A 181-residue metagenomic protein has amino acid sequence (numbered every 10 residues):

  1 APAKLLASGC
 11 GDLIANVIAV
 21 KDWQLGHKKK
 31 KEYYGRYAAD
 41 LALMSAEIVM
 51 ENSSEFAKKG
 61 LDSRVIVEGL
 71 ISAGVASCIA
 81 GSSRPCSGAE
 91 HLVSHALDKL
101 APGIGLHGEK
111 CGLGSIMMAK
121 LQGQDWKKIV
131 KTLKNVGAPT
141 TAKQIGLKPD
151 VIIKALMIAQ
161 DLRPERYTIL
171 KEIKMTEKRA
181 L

Functional and structural regions predicted by a protein language model:
A1-R84: Carboxylate- and glycine-rich phosphate/diphosphate-binding segment that chelates Mg2+/Mn2+
A7, A46, S63, E90 (+2 more regions): Alpha-helix initiation and N-capping motif
L13, G123-L181: C-terminal charged capping/lid subdomain of soluble metabolic enzymes
N16, I71-C78, G112-L121, I158-D161: Short, hydrophobic/amphipathic alpha-helical patches that form generic packing surfaces within helical domains
I18-G26, G81-R84, G103, L121-K127 (+1 more regions): Short helix-capping/linker segments at secondary-structure and domain boundaries
K28-K29, L61-E68, S87, Q144-K148 (+1 more regions): Short coil/turn segments at secondary-structure boundaries
M50, S54, S94, D98 (+3 more regions): Amphipathic alpha-helical segments within well-ordered protein domains
S87-Q124: C-terminal catalytic subdomain
